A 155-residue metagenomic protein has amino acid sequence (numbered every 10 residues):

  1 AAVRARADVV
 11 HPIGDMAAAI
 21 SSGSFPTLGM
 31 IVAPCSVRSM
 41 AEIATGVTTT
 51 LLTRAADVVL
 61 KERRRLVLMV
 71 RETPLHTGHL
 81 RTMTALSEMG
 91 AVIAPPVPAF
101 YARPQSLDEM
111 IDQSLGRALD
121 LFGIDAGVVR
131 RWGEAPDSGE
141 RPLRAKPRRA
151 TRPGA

Functional and structural regions predicted by a protein language model:
A1-V67, T73-A155: A cross-family phosphate/adenosyl-ligand binding-site feature
